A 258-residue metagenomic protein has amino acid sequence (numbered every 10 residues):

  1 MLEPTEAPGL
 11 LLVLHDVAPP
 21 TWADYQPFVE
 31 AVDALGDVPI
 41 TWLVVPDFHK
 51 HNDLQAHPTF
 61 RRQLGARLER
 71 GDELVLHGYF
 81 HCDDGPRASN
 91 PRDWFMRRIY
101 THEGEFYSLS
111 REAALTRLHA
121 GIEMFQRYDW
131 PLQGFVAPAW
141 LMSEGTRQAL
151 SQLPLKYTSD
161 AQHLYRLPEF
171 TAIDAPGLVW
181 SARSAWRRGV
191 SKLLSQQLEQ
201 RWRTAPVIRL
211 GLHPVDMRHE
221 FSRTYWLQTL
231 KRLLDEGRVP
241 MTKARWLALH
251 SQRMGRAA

Functional and structural regions predicted by a protein language model:
M1-E73: Active-site beta->alpha N-cap acidic-glycine motif
L2-T5, P39-V44, Y157, V207 (+1 more regions): C-terminal domain-boundary segment and adjacent tail
L10-L14, I40-W42, L74-H77, L132-F135 (+2 more regions): Hydrophobic faces of well-ordered beta-strands that scaffold small-molecule active sites in alpha/beta enzyme cores
D16-D24, P46-F60, C82, P86 (+5 more regions): Acidic-and-aromatic substrate-binding clefts and catalytic sites of carbohydrate-active enzymes
E73-R92: Short, solvent-exposed beta-strand-terminating loops
A88-R111: Active-site gating loops and adjacent loop-to-helix segments of metal-dependent hydrolytic enzymes
Y107-L178, R218, R223: Catalytic domains of cell-wall/extracellular-matrix polysaccharide-remodeling enzymes, centered on de-N-acetylation
D174-F221: A conserved mid-domain beta-alpha-beta active-site/ligand-binding segment of alpha/beta enzyme cores
